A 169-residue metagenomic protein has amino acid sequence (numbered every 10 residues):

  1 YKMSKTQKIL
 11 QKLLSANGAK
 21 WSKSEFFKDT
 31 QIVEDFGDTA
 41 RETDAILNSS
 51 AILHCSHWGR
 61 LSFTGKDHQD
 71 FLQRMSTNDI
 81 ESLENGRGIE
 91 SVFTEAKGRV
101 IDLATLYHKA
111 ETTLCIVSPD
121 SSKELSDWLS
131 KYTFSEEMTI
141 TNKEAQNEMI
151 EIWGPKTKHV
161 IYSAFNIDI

Functional and structural regions predicted by a protein language model:
K2-I169: Basic, glycine/lysine-rich polyanion-binding surfaces/domains
